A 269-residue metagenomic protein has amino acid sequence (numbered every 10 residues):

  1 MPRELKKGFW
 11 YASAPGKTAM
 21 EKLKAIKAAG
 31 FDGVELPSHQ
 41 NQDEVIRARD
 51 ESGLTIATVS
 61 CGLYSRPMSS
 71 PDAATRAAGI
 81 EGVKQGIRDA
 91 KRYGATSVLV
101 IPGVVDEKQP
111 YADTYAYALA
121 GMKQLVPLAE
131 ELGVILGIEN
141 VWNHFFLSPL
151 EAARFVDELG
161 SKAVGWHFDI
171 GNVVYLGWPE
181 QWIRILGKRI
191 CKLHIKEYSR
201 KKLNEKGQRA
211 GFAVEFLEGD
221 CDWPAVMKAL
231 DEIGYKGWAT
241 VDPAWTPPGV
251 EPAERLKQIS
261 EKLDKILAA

Functional and structural regions predicted by a protein language model:
M1-K27, Q40, A95, P149-V164 (+1 more regions): Histidine-acidic metal/acid-base catalytic patches
P2-W10, A57-S70, P102-D106: N-terminal small/glycine-rich loop or linker at the start of catalytic domains across soluble metabolic enzymes
S13-P15, S38-Q40, G62-S65, P102-D106 (+4 more regions): Active-site-proximal loop/turn and secondary-structure-junction residues that shape catalytic pockets, frequently
I26, V34, R49, G79 (+7 more regions): Conserved, mostly hydrophobic/aromatic
E35, T58-S60, L99, G137 (+2 more regions): Conserved beta-strand positions in the central sheet of alpha/beta enzyme cores
E35-S52, P102-P110: Glycine-rich, proline-tolerant flexible connector loops at the mouths of alpha/beta enzymes
A48-S65, L119-A129, E158-L159, W223-P224: Alpha-helix-loop-beta-strand connector modules within alpha/beta enzyme cores
P71-G165, Y175: Active-site acidic/histidine proton-transfer and metal-coordination neighborhood in alpha/beta enzyme cores
